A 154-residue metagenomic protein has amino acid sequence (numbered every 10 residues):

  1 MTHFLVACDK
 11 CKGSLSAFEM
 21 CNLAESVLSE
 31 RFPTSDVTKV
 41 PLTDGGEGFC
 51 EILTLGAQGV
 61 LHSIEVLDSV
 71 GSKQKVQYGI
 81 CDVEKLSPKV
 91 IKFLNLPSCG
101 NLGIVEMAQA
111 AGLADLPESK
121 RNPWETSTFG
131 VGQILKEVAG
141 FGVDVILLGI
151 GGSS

Functional and structural regions predicted by a protein language model:
M1-S154: N-terminal loops that bind phosphate or other acidic moieties and the adjacent beta-alpha structural core
